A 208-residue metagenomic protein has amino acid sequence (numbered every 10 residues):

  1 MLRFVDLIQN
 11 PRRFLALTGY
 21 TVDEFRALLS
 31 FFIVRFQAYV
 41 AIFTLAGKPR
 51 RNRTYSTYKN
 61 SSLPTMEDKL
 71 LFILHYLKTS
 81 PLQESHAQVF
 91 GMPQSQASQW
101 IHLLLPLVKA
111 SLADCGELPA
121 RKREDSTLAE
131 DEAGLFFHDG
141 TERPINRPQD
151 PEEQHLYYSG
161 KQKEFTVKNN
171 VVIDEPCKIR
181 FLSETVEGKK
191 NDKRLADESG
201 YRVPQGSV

Functional and structural regions predicted by a protein language model:
M1-S61: Charged, often Cys/His-bearing segments associated with DNA-binding zinc-finger transcription factors
L17, S61-S62, H75, F90-P93: Short secondary-structure transition/capping motifs
K59-E67, S159: Structural motif
T65-T79: Short, amphipathic alpha-helical "recognition" segments used to contact nucleic acids or chromatin
S80-V208: Short, well-ordered secondary-structure "scaffold" segments embedded in the functional core of diverse domains
